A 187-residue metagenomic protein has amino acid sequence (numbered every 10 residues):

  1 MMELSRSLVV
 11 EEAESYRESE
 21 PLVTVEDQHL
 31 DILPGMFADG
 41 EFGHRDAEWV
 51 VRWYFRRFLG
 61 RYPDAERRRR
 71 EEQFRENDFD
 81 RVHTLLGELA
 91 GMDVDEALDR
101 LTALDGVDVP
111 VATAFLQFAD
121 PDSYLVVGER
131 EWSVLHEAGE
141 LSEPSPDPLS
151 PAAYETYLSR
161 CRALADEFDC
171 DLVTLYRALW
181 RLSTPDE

Functional and structural regions predicted by a protein language model:
M1-R57, Y124-E187: C-terminal accessory module of base-excision DNA glycosylases/AP lyases that mediates lesion recognition and DNA
D31, V82, E96, V111-L116 (+2 more regions): Generic alpha-helix detector with strongest preference for long hydrophobic helices that associate with membranes
G40, G91-A97, L116-Q117, A165 (+1 more regions): Homeobox/homeodomain signature
L59-V107: Helix-hairpin-helix/helix-loop-helix acidic hairpins
Y62, L86, T113-A119, H136-G139 (+1 more regions): Generic alpha-helix signal with a bias toward terminal, lower-confidence helices and secondary-structure junctions
E88, M92, D122, A152: A short glycine-/small-residue-rich loop at the edge of a beta-strand within enzyme catalytic domains
E96-E137: Catalytic DNA-binding helix-loop module of base-excision-repair DNA glycosylases/AP lyases
